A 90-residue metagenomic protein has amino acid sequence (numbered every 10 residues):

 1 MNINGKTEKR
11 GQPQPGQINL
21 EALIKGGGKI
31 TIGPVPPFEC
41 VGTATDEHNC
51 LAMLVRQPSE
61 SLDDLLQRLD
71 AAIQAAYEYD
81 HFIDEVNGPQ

Functional and structural regions predicted by a protein language model:
N4-P13, Y79-Q90: Short, charged, intrinsically disordered terminal tails
G5, G28, P34-P36, P58-S59 (+2 more regions): Solvent-exposed, flexible loop/coil residues
T7-C40: N-terminal acidic leader/helix
C40-D84: Amphipathic alpha-helical packing elements
